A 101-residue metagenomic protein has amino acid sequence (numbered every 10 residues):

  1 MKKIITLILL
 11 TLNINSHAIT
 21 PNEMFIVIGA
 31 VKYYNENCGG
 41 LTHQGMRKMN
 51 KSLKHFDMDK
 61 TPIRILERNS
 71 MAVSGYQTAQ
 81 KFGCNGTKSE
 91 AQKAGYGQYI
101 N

Functional and structural regions predicted by a protein language model:
K3, P21-M24, G45-M49: Short amphipathic alpha-helical segments that mediate assembly, nucleic-acid/protein binding, or membrane association
K3-I4, Y33: Hydrophobic alpha-helical segments, especially transmembrane helices and their immediate juxtamembrane helical caps
I4-N13: Sec-dependent N-terminal signal peptides
N13, C38-G40: Hydrophobic alpha-helical segments
I14-A18: Sec/Tat signal peptide C-region and signal peptidase I cleavage site
I19-E36: Short N-terminal segments immediately surrounding and downstream of signal-peptide cleavage
L41-N101: Compact alpha-helical subdomains of small soluble proteins
